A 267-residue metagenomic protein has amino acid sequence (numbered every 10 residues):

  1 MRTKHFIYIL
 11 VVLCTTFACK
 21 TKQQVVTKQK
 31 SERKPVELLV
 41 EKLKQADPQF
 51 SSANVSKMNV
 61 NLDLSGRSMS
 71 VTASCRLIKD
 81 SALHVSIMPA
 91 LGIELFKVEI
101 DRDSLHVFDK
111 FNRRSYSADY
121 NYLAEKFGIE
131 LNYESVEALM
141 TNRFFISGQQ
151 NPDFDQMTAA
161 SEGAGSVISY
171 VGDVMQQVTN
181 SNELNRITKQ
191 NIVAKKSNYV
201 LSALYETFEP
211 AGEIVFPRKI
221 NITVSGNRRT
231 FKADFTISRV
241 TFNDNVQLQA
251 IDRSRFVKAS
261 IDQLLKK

Functional and structural regions predicted by a protein language model:
M1-I7: Bacterial N-terminal signal peptides that target proteins for export
T15-A18: C-terminal motif of bacterial Sec signal peptides marking the signal peptidase cleavage site
K20-S68, Q263-K267: N-terminal leader/targeting segments and the immediate start of mature chains
Q29-P35, D47, N54, R76-D80 (+6 more regions): The feature marks either
A53-K57, S70-C75, S86, I93 (+4 more regions): Extended beta-sheet lipid-handling architectures
A82-E134: An acidic-aromatic
F111-Q176: Flexible, processing/modification-adjacent segments and terminal tails in exported/periplasmic/extracellular proteins
P152-Q263: Gly/Pro-enriched, hydrophobic low-complexity segments that function as extracytoplasmic propeptides/linkers
